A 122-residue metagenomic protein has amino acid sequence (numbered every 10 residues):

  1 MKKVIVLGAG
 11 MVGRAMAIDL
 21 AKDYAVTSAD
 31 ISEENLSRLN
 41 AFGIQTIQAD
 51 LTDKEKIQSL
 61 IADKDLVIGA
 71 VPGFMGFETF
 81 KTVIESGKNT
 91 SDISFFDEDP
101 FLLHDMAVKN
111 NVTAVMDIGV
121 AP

Functional and structural regions predicted by a protein language model:
V4-G8: Conserved N-terminal Rossmann-fold NAD(P)-binding element of oxidoreductases
G10, D30-S32: Residues in the short beta-alpha loop(s) of Rossmann-like NAD(P)-binding domains
G13-R14: N-terminal Rossmann-fold NAD(P) dinucleotide-binding loop
S32-N35, D97: Helix N-cap at the beta1-alpha1 junction of Rossmann-like dinucleotide-binding domains, i.e., the first residues
D50-D63: Conserved Rossmann-fold cofactor-binding substructure of NAD(P)-dependent oxidoreductases
I61, D65-A70, T90-D92: N-terminal Rossmann-like NAD(P) cofactor-binding module of classical short-chain dehydrogenase/reductase
T82-P100: ADP-ribose/adenylate-binding Rossmann-like module
S94-A114: Rossmann-fold NAD(P)-binding glycine/threonine-rich loop
